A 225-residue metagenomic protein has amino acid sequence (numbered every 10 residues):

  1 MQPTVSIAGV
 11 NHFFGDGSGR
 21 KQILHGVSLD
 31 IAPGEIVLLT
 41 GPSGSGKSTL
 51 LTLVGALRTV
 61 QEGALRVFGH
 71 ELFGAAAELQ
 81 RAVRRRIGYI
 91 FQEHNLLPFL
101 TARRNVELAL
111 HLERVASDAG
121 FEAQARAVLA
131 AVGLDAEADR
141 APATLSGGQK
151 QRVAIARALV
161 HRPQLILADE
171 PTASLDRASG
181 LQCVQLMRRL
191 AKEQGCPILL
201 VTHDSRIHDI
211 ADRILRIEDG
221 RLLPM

Functional and structural regions predicted by a protein language model:
S18, L72-G88: ABC ATPase NBD coupling module
G55: Helix-to-loop junction immediately C-terminal to a conserved catalytic motif
G63-E71: Conserved ABC transporter NBD signature motif
L100-A109: Short coil-to-helix segment of the ABC ATPase nucleotide-binding domain corresponding to the Q-loop/switch region
A141-L145, Q149: Conserved ABC ATPase signature
R162: Conserved catalytic motifs of ABC-family nucleotide-binding domains
I166-D169: Catalytic Walker B motif of ABC-type/P-loop ATPase nucleotide-binding domains
